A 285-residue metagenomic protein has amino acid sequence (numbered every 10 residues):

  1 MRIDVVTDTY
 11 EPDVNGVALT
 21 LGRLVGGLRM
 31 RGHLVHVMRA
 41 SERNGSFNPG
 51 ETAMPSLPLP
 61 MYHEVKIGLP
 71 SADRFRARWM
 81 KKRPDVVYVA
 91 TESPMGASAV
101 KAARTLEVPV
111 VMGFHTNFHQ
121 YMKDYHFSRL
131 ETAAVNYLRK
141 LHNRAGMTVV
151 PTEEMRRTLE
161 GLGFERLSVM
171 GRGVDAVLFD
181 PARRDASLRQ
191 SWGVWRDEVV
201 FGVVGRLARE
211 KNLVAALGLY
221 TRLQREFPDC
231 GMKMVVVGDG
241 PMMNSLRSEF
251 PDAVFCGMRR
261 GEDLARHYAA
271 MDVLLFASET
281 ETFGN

Functional and structural regions predicted by a protein language model:
M1-P55: N-terminal subdomain of nucleotide-sugar transferases
L21, L28, F201, A216-Y220 (+1 more regions): A structural motif in glycosyltransferase catalytic domains
R39, A53, E131, V135-D185 (+2 more regions): Donor nucleotide-sugar binding/catalytic pocket of nucleotide-sugar-dependent glycosyltransferases
F75-G96, V100, L106-V111: Short N-terminal targeting/anchoring amphipathic segment
R104, F114, F118-M147: A conserved, positively charged/aromatic
V194-R222: Conserved donor-binding/catalytic core segment of Leloir-type glycosyltransferases
F227, M243-D263, V273: Nucleotide-activated donor-binding/catalytic signature segment of Leloir-type glycosyltransferases, i.e., the conserved
E279: Aromatic "clamp/platform" in nucleotide-sugar-dependent glycosyltransferases that forms part of the donor/acceptor
